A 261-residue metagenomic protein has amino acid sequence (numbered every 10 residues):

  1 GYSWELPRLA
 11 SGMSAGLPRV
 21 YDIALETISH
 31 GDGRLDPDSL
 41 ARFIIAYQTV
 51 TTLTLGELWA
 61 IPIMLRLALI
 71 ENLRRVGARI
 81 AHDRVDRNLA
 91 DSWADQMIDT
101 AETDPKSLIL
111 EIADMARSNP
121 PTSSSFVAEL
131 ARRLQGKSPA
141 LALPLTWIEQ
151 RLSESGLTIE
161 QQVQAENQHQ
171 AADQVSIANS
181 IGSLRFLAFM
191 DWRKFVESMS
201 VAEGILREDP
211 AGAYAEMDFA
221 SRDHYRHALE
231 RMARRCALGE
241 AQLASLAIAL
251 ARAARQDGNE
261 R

Functional and structural regions predicted by a protein language model:
G1, D91-R261: Basic, amphipathic N-terminal segments
G1-L17, A41-R42, W59, L67 (+2 more regions): ATP-dependent phospho-/nucleotidyl transfer catalytic cores
Y2-R8, F43-T52, G204-A211: Short amphipathic alpha-helical segments and their helix-coil junctions
R8-S11, T27-G33, P62, M115 (+1 more regions): A ubiquitous short alpha-helical element
G12-R19, L35, S39, T122 (+3 more regions): A generic short alpha-helical patch detector that favors 3-5-residue windows in or near N-terminal regions
G16-L58, L65-H82: Active-site activation/catalytic loop segments of kinase-like enzymes and analogous catalytic loops in related
M64, V76, L246-L250: Short acidic/histidine-centered micro-motifs embedded in hydrophobic/aromatic stretches that mark compact functional
N72-R79, D83-R84, D95-K106: Extended charged low-complexity segments that act as oligomerization/scaffolding linkers
